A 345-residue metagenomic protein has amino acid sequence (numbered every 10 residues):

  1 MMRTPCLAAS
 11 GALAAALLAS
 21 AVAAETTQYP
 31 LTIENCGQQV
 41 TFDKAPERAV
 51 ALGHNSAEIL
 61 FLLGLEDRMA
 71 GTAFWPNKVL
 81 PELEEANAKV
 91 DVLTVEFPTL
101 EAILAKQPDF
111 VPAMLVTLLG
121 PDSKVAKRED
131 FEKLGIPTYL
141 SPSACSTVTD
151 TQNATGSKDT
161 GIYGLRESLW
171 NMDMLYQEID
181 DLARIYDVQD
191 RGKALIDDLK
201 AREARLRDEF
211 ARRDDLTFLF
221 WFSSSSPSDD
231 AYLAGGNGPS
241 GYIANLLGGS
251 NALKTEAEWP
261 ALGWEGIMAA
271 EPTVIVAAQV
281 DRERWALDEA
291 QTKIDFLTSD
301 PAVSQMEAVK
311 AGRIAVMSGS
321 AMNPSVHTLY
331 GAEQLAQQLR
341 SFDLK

Functional and structural regions predicted by a protein language model:
R3-T4, A14, V22-E58, T160-S168 (+2 more regions): Bacterial Sec-exported substrate-binding components of ABC uptake systems
I33-G37, V90-E101, E256-G263: Short helix-initiation/N-cap motifs at beta->coil->alpha
A51-P121: A short, structured surface patch at a secondary-structure boundary
N55-I59, L65, T99, S123-K127 (+11 more regions): Stable alpha-helical elements in mature extracytoplasmic
N77-K78, D230-W259: Alpha-helical, coiled-coil/dimerization segments enriched in small aliphatic residues
L100-Q107, V125-A126, L262-E271: Short helices/loops that flank or line small-molecule/ion binding pockets
T117-K124, Y139-A183, R213-P239: Extracytoplasmic ligand-binding site segments that recognize negatively charged/polar headgroups
T149, W170-M174, E178, V276-K345: Structured C-terminal subdomain patch of bacterial secreted/periplasmic proteins
